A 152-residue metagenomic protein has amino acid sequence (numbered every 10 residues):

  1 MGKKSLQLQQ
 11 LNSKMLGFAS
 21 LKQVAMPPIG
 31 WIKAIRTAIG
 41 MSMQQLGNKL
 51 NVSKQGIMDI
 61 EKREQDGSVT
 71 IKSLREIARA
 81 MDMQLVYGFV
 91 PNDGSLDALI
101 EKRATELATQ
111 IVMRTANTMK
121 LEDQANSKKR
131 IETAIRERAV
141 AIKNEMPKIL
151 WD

Functional and structural regions predicted by a protein language model:
M1-P27, S95-D152: N-terminal flexible/basic segments that precede or flank functional cores
G2-K4, G30-K49: Short basic helix-loop element that most often maps to the first helix and adjoining turn of HTH DNA-binding modules
P28, I39, G67-T70: Flexible coil/turn residues that form the inter-helical turn or adjacent wing/linker of helix-turn-helix
K33, M58-D59, R75: Key DNA-contacting residues within the recognition helix of helix-turn-helix
L50-V69: Recognition helix of helix-turn-helix/homeodomain-like DNA-binding domains that insert into the DNA major groove
I71-Y87: DNA major-groove recognition helix of helix-turn-helix/homeodomain DNA-binding modules
D82-A98: Short C-terminal boundary/hinge segments that cap the last helix of small helical domains
